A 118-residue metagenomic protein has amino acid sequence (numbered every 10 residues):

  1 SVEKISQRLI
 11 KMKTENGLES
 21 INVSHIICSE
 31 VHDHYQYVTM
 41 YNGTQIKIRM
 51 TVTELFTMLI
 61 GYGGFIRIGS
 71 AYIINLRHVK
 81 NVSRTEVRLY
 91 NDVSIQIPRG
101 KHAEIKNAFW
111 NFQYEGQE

Functional and structural regions predicted by a protein language model:
S1-E118: Basic, polyanion-interacting recognition surfaces, primarily in bacterial LytTR/OmpR-type DNA-binding effector domains
